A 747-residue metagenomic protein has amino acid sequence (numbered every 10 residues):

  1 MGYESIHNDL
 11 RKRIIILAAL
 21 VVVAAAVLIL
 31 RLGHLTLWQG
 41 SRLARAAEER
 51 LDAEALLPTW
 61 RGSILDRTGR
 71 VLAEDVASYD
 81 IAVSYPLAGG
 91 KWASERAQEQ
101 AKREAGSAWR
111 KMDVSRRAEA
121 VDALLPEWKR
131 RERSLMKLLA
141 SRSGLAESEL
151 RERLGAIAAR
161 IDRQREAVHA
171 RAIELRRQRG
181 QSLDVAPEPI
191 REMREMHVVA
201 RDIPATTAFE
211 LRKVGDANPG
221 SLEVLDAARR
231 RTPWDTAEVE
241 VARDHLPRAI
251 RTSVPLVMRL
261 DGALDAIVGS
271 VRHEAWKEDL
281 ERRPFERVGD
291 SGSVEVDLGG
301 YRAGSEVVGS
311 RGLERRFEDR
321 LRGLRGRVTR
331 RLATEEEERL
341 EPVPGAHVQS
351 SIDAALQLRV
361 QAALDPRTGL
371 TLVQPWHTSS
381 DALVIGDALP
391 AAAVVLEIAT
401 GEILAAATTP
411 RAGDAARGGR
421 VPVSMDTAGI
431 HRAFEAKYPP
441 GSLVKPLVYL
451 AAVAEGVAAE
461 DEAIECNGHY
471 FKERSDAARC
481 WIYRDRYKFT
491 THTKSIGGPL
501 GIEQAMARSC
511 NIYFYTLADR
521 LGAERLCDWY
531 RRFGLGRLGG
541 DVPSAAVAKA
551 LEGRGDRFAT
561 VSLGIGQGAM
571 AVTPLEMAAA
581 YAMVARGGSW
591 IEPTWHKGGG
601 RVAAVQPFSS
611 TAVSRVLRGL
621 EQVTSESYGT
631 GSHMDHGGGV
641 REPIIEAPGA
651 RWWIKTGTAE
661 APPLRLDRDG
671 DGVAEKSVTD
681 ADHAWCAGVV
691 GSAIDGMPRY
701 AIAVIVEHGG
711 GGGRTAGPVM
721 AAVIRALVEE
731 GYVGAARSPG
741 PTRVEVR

Functional and structural regions predicted by a protein language model:
M1-E341, L364-A392, I398: Membrane-proximal periplasmic segments of bacterial cell-envelope enzymes, especially penicillin-binding proteins
T36, S143, V271, E455 (+3 more regions): Conserved NTP-handling cores and scaffolds of large molecular machines
V307, G710-R714: Ordered, soluble secondary-structure elements with a strong preference for glycine-centered loop motifs and nearby
L324-H347, I352, L356, T378-S442 (+3 more regions): Beta-lactam-recognizing serine transpeptidase/beta-lactamase-like catalytic domain environment
R601, G717-R747: Short, gly/Ser/Thr-rich active-site loops of penicillin-recognizing serine hydrolases
